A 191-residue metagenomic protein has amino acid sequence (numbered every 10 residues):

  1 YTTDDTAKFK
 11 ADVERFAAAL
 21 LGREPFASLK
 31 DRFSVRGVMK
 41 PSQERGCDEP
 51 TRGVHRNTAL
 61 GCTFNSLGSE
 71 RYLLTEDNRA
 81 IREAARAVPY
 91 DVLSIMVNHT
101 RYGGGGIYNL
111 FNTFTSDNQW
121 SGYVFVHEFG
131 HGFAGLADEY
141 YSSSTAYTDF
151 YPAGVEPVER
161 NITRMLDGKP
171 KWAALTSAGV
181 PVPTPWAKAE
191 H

Functional and structural regions predicted by a protein language model:
Y1-E83, S116: Propeptide-to-catalytic entry region of secreted or membrane-anchored zinc metalloproteases
Y1-T3, P41-R45, H99-G103, Q119-S121 (+1 more regions): Solvent-exposed loop/turn segments at secondary-structure junctions within structured extracellular/periplasmic domains
T6-F9, G104-E128: Short pre-active-site segment immediately N-terminal to the catalytic Zn-binding motif
A27-D31, A85-Y90, I107, W186 (+1 more regions): Extracellular/periplasmic catalytic domains that process cell-envelope and extracellular macromolecules
S34-G37, V92-M96, V124-F125, H131-G135: Structural recognition of the beta-strand scaffold that forms the well-ordered cores of secreted hydrolase catalytic
G46-E49, E76-T115: Catalytic zinc-binding patch centered on the HExxH motif and its immediate surroundings that defines zinc-dependent
F129-T145: Catalytic Zn2+-binding segment of zinc metalloproteases
Y140-H191: Replace "(M1/M4/M9/M12/WLM)" with "(e.g., M1/M4/M8/M9/M12/M26/WLM)" and add "not limited to" to clarify scope
